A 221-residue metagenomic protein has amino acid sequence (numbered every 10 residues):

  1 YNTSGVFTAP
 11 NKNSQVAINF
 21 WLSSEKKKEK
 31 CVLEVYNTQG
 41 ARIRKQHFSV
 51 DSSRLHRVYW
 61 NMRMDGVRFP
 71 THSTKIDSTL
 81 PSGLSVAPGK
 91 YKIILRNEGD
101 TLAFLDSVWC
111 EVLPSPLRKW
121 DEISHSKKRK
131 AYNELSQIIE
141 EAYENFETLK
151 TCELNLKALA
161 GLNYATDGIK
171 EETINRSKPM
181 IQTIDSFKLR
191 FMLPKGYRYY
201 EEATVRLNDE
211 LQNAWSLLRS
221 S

Functional and structural regions predicted by a protein language model:
Y1, W109-E141: Low-complexity, Pro/Ser/Thr- and charge-rich linker/hinge segments at domain boundaries
N2-V32, Y36, R57-Y59, K128-I139: Contiguous beta-strand segments within globular domains
N37-A41, Y91: Short, glycine-anchored, charge-dense loop/turn motifs used at functional sites
R42-L84: Glycine-centered tight-turn motifs at strand-turn-strand junctions
G66-P70, R96-D106: Short acidic/polar inter-strand loop motif in beta-rich domains
V108-C110, Y143-S221: Mature extracytoplasmic or organellar-lumen-exposed domains after removal of signal/transit peptides
